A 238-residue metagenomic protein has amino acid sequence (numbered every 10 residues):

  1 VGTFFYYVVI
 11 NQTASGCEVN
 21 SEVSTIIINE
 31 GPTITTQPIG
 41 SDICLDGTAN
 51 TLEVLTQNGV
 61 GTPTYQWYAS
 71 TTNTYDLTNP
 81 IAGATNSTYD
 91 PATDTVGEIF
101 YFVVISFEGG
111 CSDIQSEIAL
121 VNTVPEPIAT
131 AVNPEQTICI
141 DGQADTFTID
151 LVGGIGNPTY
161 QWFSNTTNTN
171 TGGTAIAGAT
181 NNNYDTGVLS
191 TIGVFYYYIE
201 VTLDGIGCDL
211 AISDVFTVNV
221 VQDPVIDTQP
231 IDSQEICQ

Functional and structural regions predicted by a protein language model:
V1, A69-T93, S164-L189: Surface-exposed, flexible coil segments in extracellular/virion-facing regions
F5-N11, F100-S106, Q161, Y196-T202: Extracellular recognition modules
N11-C17, S106-S112, T202-D209: Short, solvent-exposed loop/turn segments at the edges of extracellular beta-sandwich modules
S24-E30, A119-P125, F216-Q222: Interdomain boundary/hinge segments at the C-termini of tandem beta-sandwich modules
E30-Q37, P125-V132, D223-Q229: Proline-enriched interdomain boundary motifs that mark the N-terminal boundary and often initiate the first structured
S41-T48, Q136-Q143, Q234-Q238: Short, solvent-exposed loop/linker segments at the N-terminal edge of repeated beta-sheet extracellular domains
G47-Q57, G142-V152: A short beta-strand segment in extracellular, disulfide-stabilized domains
N58-A69, G153-S164: Solvent-exposed loop segments of extracellular immunoglobulin-like
